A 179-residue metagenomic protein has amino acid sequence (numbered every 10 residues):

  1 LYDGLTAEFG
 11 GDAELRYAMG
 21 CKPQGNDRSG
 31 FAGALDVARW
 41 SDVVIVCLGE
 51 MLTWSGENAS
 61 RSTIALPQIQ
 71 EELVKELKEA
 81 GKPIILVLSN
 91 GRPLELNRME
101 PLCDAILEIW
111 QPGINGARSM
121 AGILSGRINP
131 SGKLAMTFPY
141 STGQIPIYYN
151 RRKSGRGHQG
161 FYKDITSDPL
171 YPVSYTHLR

Functional and structural regions predicted by a protein language model:
L1-V37: Functional beta-strand-loop-alpha-helix junction segments that form "active/interaction loops" within catalytic
L1-Y2, T6-D12, S89-R179: Secreted, periplasmic, or luminal enzymes acting at the cell surface/secretory milieu
T6, V74-E79: Surface-exposed amphipathic alpha-helices with a cationic face
L15, P83-I85: Hydrophobic anchor at the start of a short beta-strand that flanks the dinucleotide cofactor-binding loop
S41: An anion/phosphate-binding loop that grips the pyrophosphate of nucleotide cofactors and donors
M51-P67: Glycine/threonine-rich flexible loop motifs
Q70-V74, I84, I106, M120: Extended, hydrophobic alpha-helical segments in both membrane/secreted and soluble proteins
